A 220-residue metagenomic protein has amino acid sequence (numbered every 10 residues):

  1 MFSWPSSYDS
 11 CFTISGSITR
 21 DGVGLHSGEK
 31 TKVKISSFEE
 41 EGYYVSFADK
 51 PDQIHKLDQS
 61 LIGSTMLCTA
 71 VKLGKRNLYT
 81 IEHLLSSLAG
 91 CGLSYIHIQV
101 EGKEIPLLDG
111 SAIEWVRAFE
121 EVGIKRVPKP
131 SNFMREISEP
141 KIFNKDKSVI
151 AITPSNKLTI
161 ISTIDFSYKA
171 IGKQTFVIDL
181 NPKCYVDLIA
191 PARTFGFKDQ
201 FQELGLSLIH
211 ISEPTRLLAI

Functional and structural regions predicted by a protein language model:
F2-L67: N-terminal, Lys/Arg-enriched amphipathic/low-complexity engagement segments that precede the first folded domain
R20-V23, L85, K147-T153: A generic local secondary-structure boundary/capping motif
Q59-I62, M66-S86, G90: Polybasic/polar functional segments that serve as interface/processing modules
S94: Short acidic/polar active-site loop segments enriched in Thr and Asp
V100-P106: Conserved short loop/turn motifs at secondary-structure junctions
L108-V149, S155: Long, charge-dense
P140-F197: Phosphate/diphosphate-binding glycine-rich loops and adjacent basic-rich segments that engage nucleotide
I209-I220: Single conserved hydrophobic/aromatic residue that forms the stacking wall/gate of nucleotide- or nucleobase-binding
